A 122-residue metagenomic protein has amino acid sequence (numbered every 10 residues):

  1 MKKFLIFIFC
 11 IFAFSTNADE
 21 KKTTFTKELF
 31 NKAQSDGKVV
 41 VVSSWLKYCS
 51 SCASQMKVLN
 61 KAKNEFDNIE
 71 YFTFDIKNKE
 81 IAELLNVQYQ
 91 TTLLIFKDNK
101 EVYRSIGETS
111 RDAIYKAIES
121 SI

Functional and structural regions predicted by a protein language model:
F4-F12: Sec-dependent N-terminal signal peptides
C10, N17-G37, S120: N-terminal leader/targeting and pre-domain segments
S35-K47: Short active-site neighborhood of thiol/selenol oxidoreductases, capturing the structured segment around
S44, C49-C52, L93: The canonical Cys-X-X-Cys-His
S44, D67-E80: Thiol-based oxidoreductase modules, predominantly thioredoxin-like and allied folds used for disulfide exchange
C52-E65: Typically the conserved alpha-helix immediately C-terminal to a functionally engaged Cys/Sec in thioredoxin-like
L85-L94: Structural micro-motif
K97-I122: Non-catalytic, surface beta->alpha helical segment in thiol-disulfide oxidoreductase systems
